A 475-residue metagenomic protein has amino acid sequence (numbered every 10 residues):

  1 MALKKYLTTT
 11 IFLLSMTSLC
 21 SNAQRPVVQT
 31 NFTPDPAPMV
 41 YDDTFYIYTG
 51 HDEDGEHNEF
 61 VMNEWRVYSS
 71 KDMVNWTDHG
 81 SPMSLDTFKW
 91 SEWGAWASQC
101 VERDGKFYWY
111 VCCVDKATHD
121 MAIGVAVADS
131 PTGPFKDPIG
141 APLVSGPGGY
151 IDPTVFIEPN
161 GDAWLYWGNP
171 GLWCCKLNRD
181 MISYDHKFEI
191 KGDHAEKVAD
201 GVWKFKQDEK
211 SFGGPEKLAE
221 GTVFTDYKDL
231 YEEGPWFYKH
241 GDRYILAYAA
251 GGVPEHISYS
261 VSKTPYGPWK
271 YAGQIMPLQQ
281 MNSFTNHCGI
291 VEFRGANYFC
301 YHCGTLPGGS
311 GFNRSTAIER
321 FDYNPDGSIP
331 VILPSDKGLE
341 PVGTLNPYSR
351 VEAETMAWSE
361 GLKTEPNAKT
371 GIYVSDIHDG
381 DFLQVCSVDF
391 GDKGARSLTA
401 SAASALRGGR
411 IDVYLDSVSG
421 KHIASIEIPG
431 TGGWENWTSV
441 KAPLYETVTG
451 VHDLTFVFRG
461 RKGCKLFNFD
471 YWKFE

Functional and structural regions predicted by a protein language model:
M1-Q24: Bacterial Sec-dependent N-terminal signal peptides
N22-E475: Carbohydrate-active catalytic/glycan-binding domains of CAZyme proteins, especially the secreted or lumenal ectodomains
